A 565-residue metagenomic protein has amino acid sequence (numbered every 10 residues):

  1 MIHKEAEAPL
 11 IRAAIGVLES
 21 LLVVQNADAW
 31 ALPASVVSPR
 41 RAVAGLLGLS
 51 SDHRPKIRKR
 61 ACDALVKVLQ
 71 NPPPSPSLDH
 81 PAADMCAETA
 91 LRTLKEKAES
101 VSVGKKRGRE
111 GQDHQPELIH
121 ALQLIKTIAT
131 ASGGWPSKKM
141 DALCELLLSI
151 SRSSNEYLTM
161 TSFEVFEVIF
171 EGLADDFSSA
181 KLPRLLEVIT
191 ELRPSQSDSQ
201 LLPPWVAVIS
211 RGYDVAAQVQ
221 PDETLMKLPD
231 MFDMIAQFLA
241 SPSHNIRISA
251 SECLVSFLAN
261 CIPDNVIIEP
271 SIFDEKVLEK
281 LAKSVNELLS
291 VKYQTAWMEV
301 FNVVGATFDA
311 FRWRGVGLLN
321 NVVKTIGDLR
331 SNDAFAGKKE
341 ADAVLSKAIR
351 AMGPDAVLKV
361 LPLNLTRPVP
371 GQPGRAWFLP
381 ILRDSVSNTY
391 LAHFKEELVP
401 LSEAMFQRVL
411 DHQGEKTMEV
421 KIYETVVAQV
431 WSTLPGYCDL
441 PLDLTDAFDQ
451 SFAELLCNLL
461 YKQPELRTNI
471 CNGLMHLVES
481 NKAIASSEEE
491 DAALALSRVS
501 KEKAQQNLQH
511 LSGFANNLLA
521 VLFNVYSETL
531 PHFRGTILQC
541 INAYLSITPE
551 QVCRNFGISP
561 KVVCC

Functional and structural regions predicted by a protein language model:
M1-C565: Extended, low-complexity, acidic/polar intrinsically disordered regions that flank or interrupt HEAT/TOG/ARM solenoid
